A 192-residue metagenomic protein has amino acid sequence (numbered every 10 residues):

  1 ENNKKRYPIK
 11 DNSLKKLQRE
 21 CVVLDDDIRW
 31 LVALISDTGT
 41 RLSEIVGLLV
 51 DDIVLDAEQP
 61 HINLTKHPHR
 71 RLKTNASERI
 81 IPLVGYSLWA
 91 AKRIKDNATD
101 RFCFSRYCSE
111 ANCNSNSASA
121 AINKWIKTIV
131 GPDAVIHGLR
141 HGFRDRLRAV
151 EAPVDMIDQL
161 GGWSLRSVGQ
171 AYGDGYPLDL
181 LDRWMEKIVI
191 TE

Functional and structural regions predicted by a protein language model:
E1, G47-A90: Conserved tyrosine-mediated DNA breakage-rejoining catalytic core shared by Y-recombinases
E1-L42, V46-L48, R140: Basic, Lys/Arg- and aromatic-enriched nucleic-acid-binding interface segment
E1-R19, R71-V84, T99-D100: DNA breakage-rejoining catalytic core of tyrosine-based enzymes
P8, L88, S109-E110, G161-T191: Catalytic-site neighborhood detector that most strongly recognizes the C-terminal catalytic loop/helix of tyrosine
D11-L14, H67, V84-P132, F143: Active-site/catalytic core of tyrosine-dependent DNA strand-transfer enzymes
I28, E58, S77, A98 (+2 more regions): Exposed loop/turn and edge beta-strand positions of beta-sandwich/beta-sheet ligand-binding modules
A33, D37, E44, G138-S164: C-terminal catalytic core of tyrosine-transesterase DNA break-rejoin enzymes
D52-Q59, P132-D133, A152-G173: Short, polar N-cap/turn motifs at the start of nucleic acid-interacting alpha helices
